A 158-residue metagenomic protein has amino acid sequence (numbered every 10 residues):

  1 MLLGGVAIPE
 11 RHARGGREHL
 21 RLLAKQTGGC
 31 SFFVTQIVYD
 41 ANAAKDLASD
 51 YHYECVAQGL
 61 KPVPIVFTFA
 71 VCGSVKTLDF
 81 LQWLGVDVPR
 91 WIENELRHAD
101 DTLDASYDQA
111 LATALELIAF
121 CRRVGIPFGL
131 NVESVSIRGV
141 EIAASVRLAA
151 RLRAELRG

Functional and structural regions predicted by a protein language model:
M1-A13, H19, C55-G125, E133-G158: Active-site pocket-lining/capping segments in soluble small-molecule metabolic enzymes
G5-H12, C30-V38: Surface-exposed cleft-lining segments at the edges of enzyme active sites
R14-E18, Q36-I37, K45-L47: A short secondary-structure junction signal
K25, G29, F67, L130: Conserved, mostly hydrophobic/aromatic
S31-A41, S106, N131: Catalytic beta/alpha-barrel core
A41-A48, L111: Short, hydrophobic/amphipathic alpha-helical packing segments that form internal helix faces or helix-helix interfaces
L47-H52, V56: Short low-complexity, flexible loop/linker segments enriched in glycine and/or proline with clustered acidic
